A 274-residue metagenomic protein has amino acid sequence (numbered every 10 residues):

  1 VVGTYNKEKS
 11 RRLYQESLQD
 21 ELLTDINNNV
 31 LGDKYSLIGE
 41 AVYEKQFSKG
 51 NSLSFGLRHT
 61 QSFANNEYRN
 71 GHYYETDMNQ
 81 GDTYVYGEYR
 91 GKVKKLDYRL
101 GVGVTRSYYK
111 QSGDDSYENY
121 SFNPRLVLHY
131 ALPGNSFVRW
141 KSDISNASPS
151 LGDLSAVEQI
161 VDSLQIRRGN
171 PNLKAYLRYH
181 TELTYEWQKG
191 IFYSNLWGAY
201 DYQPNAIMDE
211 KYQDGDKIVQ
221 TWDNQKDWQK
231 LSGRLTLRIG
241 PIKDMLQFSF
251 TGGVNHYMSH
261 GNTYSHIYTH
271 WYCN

Functional and structural regions predicted by a protein language model:
V1-L13, N29-N274: Exposed, low-structure sequence patches enriched in small/polar residues
Q15-S17: The feature marks either
